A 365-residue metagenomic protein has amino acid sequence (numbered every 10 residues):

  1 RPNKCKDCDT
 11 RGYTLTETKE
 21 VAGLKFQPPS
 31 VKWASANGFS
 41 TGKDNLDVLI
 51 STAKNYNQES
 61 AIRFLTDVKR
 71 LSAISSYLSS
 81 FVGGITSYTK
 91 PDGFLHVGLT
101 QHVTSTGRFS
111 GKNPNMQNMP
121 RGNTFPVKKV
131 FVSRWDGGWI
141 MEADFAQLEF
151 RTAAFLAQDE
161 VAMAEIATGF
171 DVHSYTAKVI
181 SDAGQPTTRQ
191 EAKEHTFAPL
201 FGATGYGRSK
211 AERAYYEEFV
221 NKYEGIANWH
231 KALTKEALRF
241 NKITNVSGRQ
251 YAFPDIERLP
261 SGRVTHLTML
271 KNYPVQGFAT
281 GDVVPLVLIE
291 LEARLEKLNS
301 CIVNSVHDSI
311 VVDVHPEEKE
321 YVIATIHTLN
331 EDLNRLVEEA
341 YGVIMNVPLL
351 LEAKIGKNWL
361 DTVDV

Functional and structural regions predicted by a protein language model:
R1-V365: Conserved catalytic core of nucleotide polymerization and phosphodiester-bond processing enzymes
